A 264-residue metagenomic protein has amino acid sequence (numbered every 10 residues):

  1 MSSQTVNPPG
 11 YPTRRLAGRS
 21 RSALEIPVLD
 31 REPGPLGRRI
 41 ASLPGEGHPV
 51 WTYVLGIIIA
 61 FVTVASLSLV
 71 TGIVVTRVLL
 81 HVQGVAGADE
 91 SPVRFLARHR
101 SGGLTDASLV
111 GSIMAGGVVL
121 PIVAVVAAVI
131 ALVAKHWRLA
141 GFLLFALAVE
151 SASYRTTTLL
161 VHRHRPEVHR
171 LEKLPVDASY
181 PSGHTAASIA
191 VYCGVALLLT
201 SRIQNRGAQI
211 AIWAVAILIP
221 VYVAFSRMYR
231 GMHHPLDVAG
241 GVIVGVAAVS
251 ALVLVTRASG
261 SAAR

Functional and structural regions predicted by a protein language model:
M1-L139, P235, A239-R264: Terminal transmembrane helix and immediately flanking juxtamembrane interfaces of multi-pass membrane proteins
G72-V74, R155-R165, Y222-R230: C-terminal ends of transmembrane alpha-helices and the immediately adjacent extracellular/lumenal or cytosolic loop
L80, A86-G87, I122-V125, I130-A214: Membrane-interface loops
R170-R264: Membrane-embedded catalytic cores of phosphoryl/pyrophosphoryl-handling enzymes
